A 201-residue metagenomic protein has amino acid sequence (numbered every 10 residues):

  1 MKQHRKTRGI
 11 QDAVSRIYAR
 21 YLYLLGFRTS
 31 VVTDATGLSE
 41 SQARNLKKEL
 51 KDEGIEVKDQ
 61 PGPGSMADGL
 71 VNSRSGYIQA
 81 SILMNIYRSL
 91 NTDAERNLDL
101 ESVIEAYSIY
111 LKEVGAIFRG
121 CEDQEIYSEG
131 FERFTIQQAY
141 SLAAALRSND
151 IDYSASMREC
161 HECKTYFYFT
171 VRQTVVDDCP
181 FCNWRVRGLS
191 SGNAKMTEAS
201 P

Functional and structural regions predicted by a protein language model:
M1-Y21, L25, S30, D34-P201: Long, charge-rich, low-complexity intrinsically disordered regions
